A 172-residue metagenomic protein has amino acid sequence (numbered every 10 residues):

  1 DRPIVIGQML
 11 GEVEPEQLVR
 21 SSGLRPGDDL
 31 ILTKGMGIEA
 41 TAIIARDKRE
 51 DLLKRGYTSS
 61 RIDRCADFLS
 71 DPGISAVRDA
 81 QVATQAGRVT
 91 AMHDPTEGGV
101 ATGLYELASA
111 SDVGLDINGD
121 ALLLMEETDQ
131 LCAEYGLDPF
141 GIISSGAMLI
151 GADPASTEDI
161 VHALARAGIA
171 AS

Functional and structural regions predicted by a protein language model:
D1-S172: Helix-biased detector of long, well-ordered alpha-helical tracts
